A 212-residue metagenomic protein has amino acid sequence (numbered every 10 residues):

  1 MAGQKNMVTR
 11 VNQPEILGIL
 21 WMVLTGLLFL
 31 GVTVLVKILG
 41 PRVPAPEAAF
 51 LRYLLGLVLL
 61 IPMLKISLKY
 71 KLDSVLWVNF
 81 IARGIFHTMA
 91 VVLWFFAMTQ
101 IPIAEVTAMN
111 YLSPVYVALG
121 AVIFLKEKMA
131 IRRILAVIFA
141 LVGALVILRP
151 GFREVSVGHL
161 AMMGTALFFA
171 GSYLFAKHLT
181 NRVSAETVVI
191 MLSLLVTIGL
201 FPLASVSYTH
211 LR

Functional and structural regions predicted by a protein language model:
G3-E47, E154-H178: Glycine-/small-residue-enriched transmembrane alpha-helix faces in small-molecule transporters and effluxers
L30, G84, T88, V92 (+3 more regions): Hydrophobic/small/kink-forming positions within alpha-helical transmembrane segments of polytopic membrane proteins
G31, K69-A104, V146: Specific transmembrane alpha-helical segments of multi-pass solute transporters/efflux pumps, especially DMT/EamA
P41-E47, L93-N110, N181-E186: Structural motif at transmembrane-helix junctions in multi-pass transporters
L57-V58, L141, T197-I198: Small-residue-rich packing faces within the transmembrane alpha-helices of Major Facilitator Superfamily
F96, S113-L135: C-terminal transmembrane-helix exit sites in multi-pass transporters
R132-L148: Hydrophobic transmembrane alpha-helices of multi-pass small-molecule transport proteins
T209-H210: Conserved small/polar residues in nucleotide/adenosyl-binding loops
